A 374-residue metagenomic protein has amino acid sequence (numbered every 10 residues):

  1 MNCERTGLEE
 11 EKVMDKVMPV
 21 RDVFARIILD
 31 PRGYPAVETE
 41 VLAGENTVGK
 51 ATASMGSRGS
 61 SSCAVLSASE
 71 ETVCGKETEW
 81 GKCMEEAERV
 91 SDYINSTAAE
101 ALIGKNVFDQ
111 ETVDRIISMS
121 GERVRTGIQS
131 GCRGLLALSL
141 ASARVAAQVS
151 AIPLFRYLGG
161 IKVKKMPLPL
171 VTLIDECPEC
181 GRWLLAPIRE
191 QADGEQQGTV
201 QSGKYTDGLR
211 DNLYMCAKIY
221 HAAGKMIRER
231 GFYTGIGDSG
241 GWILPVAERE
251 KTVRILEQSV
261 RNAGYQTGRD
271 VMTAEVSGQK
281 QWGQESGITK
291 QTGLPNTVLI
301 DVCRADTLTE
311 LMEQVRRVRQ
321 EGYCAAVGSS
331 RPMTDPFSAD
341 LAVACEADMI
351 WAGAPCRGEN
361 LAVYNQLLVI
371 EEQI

Functional and structural regions predicted by a protein language model:
E11-A36: Short, Gly/Pro- and small/polar-rich lid/capping loops
G56-I152, Q197, L213, G241: Metal- or metallocofactor-binding catalytic centers and their adjacent structured scaffolds across diverse enzyme
N106-D114, C132, L154-L158, A223-I243 (+2 more regions): Flexible, glycine/charged-enriched surface loops at secondary-structure junctions
K164-G235: Mobile "lid/hinge" segments at catalytic clefts and subdomain interfaces of large enzymes
V253-S286, K290: Acidic, glycine-rich loop-and-beta core segments that form the ion-binding/anion-interacting portion of active sites
Q284-Q291, P295-L308, A326-S330: Catalytic beta/alpha-barrel core
D306-R317: Active-site-adjacent beta->alpha loops and helix N-cap segments on the catalytic face of soluble alpha/beta enzymes
R331-I374: Flexible C-terminal active-site loop/helix
